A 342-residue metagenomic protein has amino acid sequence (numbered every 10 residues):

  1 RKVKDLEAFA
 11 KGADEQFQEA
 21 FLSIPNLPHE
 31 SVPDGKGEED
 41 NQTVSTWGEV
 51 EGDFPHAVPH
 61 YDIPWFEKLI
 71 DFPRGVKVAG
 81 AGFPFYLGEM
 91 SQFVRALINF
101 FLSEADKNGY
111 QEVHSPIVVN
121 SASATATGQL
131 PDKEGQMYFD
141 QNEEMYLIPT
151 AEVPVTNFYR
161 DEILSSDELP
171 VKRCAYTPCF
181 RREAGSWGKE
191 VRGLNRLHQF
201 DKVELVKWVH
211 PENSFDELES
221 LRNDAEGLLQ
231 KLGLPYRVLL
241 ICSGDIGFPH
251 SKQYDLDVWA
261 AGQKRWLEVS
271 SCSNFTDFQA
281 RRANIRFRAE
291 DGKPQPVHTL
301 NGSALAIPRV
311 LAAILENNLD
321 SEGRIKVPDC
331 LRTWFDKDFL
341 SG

Functional and structural regions predicted by a protein language model:
R1-E51: N-terminal alpha-helical targeting/anchoring segments
T46-G342: TRNA-recognition modules of translation machinery and tRNA-sensing kinases, especially anticodon-binding
